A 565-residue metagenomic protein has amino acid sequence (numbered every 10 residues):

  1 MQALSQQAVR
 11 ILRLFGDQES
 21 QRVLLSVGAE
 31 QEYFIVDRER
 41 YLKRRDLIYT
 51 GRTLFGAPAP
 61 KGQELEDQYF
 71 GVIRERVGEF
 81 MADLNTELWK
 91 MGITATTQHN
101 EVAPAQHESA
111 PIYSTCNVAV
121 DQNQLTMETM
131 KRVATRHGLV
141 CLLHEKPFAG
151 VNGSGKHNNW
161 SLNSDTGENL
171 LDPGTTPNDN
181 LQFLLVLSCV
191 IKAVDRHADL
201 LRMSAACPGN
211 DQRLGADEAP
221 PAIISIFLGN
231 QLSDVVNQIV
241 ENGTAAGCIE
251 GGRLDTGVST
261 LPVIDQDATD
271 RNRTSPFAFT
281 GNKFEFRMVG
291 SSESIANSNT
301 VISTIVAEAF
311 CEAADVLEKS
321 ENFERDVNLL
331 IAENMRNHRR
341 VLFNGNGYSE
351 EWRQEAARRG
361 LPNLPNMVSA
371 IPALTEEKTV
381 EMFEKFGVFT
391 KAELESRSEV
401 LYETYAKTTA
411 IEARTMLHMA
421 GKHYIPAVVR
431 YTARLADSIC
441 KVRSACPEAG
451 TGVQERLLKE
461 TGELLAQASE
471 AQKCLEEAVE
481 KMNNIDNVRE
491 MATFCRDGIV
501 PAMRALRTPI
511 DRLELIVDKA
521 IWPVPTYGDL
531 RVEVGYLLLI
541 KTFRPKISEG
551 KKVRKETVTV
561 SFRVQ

Functional and structural regions predicted by a protein language model:
M1-L143, N152-G155, L162-E399: Glycine-rich, acidic/polar active-site loops that bind/position phosphate-bearing ligands
P147: Glycine-rich N-terminal segment of FAD-binding domains in flavoprotein oxidoreductases, spanning the beta-loop-helix
D165, V442-R443, P545: Short regulatory "switch" loops immediately downstream of catalytic or recognition motifs within protein catalytic
F286, V534, K541-F543: Generic low-complexity, intrinsically disordered sequence content enriched in small uncharged/hydrophobic residues
N337-L537: C-terminal amphipathic alpha-helical interaction region
T542-Q565: Intrinsically disordered, low-complexity segments enriched in serine/proline and basic residues
